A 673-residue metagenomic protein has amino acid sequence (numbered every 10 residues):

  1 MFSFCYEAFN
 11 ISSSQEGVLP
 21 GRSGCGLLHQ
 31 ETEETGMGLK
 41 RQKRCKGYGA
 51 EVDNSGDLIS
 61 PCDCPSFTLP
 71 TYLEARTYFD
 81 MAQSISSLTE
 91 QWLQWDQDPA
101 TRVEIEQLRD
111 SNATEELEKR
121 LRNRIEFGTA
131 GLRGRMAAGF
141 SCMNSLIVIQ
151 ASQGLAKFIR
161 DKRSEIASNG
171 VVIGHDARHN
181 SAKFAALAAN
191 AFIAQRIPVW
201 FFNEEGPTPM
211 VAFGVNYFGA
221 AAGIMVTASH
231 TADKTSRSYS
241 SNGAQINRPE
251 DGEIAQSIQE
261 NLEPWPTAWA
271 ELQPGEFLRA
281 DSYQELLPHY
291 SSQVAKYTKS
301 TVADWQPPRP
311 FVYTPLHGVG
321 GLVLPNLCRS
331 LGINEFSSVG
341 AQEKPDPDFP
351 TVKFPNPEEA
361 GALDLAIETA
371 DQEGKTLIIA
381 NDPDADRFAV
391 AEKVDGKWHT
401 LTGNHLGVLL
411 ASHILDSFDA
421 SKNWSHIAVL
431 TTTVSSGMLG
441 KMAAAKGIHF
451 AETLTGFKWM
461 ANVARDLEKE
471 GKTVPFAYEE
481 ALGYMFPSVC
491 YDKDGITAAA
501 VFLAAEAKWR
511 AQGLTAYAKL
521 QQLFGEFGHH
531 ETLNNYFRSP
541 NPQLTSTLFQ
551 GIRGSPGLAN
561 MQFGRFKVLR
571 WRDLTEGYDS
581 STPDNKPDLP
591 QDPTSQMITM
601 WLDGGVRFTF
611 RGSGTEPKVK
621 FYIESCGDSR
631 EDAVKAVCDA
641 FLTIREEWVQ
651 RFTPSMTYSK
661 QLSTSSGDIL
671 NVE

Functional and structural regions predicted by a protein language model:
C5, C25, C45, C62-C64: Cysteine-centered motifs
T89-A188, A280-P308, V319: An N-terminal, well-structured beta->alpha segment
D96, A100, A113-I125, S236-L365 (+1 more regions): Gly/Ser/Thr-enriched, mixed-charge loops and adjacent short helices that form phosphate/oxyanion-binding elements
L121-S141, A228-T231, P315-V323, P383 (+3 more regions): Conserved phosphate/anionic-ligand binding catalytic regions in large, soluble enzymes, centered on
V172-T235, G332-V390: N-terminal small/polar loop signature for handling phosphorylated ligands or for N-terminal nucleophile
R237, S241-A244, Q256, L262 (+2 more regions): Replace "Mg2+/Mn2+-dependent" with "divalent metal-dependent
D371, T376-L377, K397, S417-G612 (+3 more regions): Phosphate-binding and adjacent anionic-ligand microenvironments
